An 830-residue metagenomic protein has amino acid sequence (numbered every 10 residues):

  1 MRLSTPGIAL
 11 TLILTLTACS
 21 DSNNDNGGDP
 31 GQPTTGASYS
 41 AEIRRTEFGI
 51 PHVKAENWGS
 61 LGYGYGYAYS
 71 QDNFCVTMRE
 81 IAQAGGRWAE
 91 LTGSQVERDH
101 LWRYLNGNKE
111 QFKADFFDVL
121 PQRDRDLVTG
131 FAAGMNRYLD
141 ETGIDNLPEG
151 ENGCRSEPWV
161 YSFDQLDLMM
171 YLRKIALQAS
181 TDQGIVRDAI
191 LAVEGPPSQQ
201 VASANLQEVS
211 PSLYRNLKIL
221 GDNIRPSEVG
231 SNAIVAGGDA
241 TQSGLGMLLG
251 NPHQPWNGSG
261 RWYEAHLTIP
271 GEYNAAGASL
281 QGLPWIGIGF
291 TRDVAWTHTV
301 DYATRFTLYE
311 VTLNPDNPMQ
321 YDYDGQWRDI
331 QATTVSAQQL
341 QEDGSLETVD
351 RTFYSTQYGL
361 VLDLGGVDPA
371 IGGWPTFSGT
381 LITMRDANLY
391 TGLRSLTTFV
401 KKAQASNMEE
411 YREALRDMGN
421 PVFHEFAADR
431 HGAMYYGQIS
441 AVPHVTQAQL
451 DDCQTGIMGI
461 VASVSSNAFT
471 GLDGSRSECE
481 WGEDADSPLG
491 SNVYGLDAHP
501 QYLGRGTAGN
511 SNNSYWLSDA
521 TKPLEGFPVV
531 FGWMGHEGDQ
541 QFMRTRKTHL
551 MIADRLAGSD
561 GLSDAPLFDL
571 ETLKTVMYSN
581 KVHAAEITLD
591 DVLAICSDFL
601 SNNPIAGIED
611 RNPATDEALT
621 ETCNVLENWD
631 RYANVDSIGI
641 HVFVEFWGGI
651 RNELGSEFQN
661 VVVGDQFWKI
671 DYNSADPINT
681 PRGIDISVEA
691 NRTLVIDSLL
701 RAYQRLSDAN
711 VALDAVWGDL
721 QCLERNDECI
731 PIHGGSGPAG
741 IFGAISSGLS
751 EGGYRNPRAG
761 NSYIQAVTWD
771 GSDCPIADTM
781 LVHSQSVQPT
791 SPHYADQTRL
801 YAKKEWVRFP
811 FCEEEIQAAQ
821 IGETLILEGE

Functional and structural regions predicted by a protein language model:
G7-T17: Bacterial N-terminal signal peptides
T15-Y39, W806: Bacterial Sec-dependent N-terminal signal peptides
P33-G258, P270-E272, G277-S279, W285 (+2 more regions): Substrate-recognition/specificity elements adjacent to catalytic centers across diverse enzyme folds
P51, A55, S60-F112, T297-T352 (+2 more regions): Gly/Pro-rich active-site capping loops and adjacent beta-alpha segments that organize cofactor/substrate pockets
G64, E110-D126, T383-D386, L396-K402 (+3 more regions): Second-shell loop/turn segments in exported
I269-P270, G277-Q281, G289-R292, H298-A468: Glycine- and hydrophobic-rich flexible loops that cap the catalytic core of alpha/beta enzyme folds
N420-G558, I650, L654: Hydrophobic alpha-helical segments
S511, A520-G607, N710-E830: Terminal end segments
